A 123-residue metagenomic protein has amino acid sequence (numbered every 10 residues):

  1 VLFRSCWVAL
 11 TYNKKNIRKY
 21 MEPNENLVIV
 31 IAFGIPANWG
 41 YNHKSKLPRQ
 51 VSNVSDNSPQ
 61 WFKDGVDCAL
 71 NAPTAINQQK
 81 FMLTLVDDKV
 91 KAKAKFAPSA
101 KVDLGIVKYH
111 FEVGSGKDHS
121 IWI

Functional and structural regions predicted by a protein language model:
V1-I123: Acidic, surface-exposed loops and disordered segments
